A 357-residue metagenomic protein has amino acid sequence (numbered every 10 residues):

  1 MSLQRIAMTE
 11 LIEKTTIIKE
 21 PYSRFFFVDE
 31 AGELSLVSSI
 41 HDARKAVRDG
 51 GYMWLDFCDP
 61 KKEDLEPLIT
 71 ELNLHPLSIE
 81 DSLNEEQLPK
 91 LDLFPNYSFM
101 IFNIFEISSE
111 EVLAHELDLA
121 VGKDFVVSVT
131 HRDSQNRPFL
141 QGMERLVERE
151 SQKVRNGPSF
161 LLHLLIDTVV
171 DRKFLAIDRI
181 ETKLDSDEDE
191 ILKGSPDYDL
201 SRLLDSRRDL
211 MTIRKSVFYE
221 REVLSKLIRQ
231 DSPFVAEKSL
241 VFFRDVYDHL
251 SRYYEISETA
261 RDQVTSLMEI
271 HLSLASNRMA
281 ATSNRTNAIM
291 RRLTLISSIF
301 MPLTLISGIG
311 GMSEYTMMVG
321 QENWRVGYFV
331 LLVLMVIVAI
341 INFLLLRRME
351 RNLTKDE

Functional and structural regions predicted by a protein language model:
M1-K238, F242-D245, H249-T259, M318 (+1 more regions): Peripheral, non-transmembrane regulatory/ligand-interaction domains of membrane transport proteins
S2, S251-E357: Hydrophobic alpha-helical transmembrane segments and their immediately adjacent juxtamembrane loops
